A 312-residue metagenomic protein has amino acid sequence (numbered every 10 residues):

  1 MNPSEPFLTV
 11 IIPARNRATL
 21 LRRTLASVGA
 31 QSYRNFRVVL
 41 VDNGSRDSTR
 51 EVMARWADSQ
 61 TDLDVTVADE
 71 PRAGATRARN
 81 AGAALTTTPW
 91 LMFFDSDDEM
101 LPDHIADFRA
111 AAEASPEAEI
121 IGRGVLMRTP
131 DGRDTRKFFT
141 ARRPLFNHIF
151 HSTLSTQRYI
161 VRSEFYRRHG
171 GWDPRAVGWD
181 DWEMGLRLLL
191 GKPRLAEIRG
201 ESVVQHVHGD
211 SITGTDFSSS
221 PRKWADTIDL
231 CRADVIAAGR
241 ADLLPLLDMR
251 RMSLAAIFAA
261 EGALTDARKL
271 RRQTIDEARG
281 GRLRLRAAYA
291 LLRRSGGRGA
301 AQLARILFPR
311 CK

Functional and structural regions predicted by a protein language model:
M1, R34, A260-K312: Membrane-interface aromatic/basic loop that binds lipid-linked glycans or pyrophosphate carriers, typified by
M1-S219: Nucleotide-sugar donor-binding/catalytic module of glycosyltransferases that assemble extracellular/cell-envelope
R123, L243-L246, R284-A288: Short, flexible loop/turn segments with low-complexity composition
W182-G185, I228, R250-R251: Hydrophobic alpha-helical core bundles mediating ligand binding, dimerization, or RNAP-core interactions
G200-G209, G214-A241, L264-E277: Catalytic core of nucleotide-sugar-dependent glycosyltransferases
D210, P245-R251: Generic helix N-cap/helix-start motif at coil->alpha-helix transitions
R251-L254, A287: Structural register within alpha-helical repeat arrays
